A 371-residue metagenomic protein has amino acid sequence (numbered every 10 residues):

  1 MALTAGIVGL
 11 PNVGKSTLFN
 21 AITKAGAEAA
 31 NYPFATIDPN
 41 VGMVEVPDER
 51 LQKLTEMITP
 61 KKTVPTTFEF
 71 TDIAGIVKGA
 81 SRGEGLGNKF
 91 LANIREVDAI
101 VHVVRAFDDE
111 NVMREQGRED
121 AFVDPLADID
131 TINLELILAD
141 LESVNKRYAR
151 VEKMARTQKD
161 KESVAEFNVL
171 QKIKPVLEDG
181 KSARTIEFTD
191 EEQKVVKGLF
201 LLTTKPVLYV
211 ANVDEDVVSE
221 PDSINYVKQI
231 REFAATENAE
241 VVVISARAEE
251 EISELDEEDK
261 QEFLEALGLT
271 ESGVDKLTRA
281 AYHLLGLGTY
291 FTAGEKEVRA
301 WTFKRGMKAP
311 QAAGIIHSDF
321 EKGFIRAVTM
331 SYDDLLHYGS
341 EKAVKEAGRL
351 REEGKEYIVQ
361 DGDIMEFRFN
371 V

Functional and structural regions predicted by a protein language model:
M1-E115, L126, V151: Conserved G1/Walker A P-loop phosphate-binding module
L3-V8, V13, F19, R150-I358 (+2 more regions): C-terminal-of-GTPase-core extension/linker across diverse P-loop GTPases
K24-A25, R50-L51, A74-V77, R105-N111 (+7 more regions): Conserved nucleotide-binding/hydrolysis micro-motifs of P-loop NTPases
F34, D48-L51, V64-F70, E84-D98 (+8 more regions): Amphipathic alpha-helical transducer elements in NTP-driven molecular machines
V44, I76-R82, A121-V123, T131-L136 (+3 more regions): Flexible beta-alpha connector loops of hexameric P-loop NTPases
G83-L86, E115-F122, D222-N225, D256-E258: Short, glycine/charged-enriched secondary-structure capping and boundary segments
G87-G198, V242: Long, charged N-terminal accessory/stalk domains
